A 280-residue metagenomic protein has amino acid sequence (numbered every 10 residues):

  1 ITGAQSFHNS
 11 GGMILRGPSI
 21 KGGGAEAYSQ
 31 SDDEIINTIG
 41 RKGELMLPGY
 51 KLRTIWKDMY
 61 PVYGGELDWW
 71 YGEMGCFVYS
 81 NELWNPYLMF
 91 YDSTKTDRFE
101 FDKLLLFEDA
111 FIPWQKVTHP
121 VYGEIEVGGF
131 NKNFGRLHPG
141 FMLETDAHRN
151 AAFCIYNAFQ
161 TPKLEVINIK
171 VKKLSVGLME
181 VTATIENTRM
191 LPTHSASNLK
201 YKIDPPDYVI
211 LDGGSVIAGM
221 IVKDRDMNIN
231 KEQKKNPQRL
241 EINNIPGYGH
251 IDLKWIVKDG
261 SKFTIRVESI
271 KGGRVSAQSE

Functional and structural regions predicted by a protein language model:
I1-L174, M179-E180, T184-R189, D212 (+3 more regions): Metallocarboxypeptidase
E180, E186-E280: C-terminal beta-sandwich/jelly-roll accessory domains of carbohydrate-active enzymes
